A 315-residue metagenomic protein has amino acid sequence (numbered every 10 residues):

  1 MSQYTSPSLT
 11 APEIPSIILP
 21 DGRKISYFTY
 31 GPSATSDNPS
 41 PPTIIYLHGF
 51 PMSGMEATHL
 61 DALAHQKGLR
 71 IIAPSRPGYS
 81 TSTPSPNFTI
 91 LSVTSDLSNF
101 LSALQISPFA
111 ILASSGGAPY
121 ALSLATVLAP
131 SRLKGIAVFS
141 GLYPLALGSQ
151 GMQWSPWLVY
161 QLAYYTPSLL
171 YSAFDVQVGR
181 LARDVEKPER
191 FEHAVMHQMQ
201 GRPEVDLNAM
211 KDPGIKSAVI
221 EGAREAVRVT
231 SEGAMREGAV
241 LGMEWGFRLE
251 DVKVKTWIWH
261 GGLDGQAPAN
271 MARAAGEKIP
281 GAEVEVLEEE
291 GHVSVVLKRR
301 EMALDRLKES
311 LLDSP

Functional and structural regions predicted by a protein language model:
S2-P32: N-terminal cap/lid segment of alpha/beta-hydrolase-fold proteins
R23-T81: Conserved HGGG/HGGXW glycine-rich cap/lid loop of the alpha/beta-hydrolase fold
L91-A110: Conserved acidic catalytic loop of the alpha/beta-hydrolase fold
F109-Q153: Conserved hydrolase catalytic core segment
P156-F247: Alpha/beta-hydrolase
V252, I258-H260, D264: Short beta-strand/loop motif that positions the catalytic acidic residue of the alpha/beta-hydrolase fold
G265-M271: Conserved alpha/beta-hydrolase "acid-adjacent" motif
G281-P315: Catalytic active-site module of serine/aspartate enzymes centered on a nucleophile-bearing elbow/loop
